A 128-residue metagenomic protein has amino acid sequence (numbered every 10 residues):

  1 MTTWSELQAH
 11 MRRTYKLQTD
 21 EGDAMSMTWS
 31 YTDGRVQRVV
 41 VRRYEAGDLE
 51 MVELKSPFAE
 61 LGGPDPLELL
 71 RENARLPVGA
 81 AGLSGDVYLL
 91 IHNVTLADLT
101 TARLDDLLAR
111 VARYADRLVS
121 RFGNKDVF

Functional and structural regions predicted by a protein language model:
M1-V36, V78-L83: Charge-rich, low-complexity N-terminal segments
T3, L7, L61-D65, R103-R110 (+1 more regions): Short amphipathic alpha-helical segments
E6-D20, E45-G63: Charged, low-complexity, helix/coiled-coil-prone segments
M11-Y15, N73, A115, V119: Hydrophobic, Leu/Ile/Phe/Ala-enriched alpha-helical segments that form helix-helix packing faces
S26-V52: Glycine-rich portal/gate segments that line the openings of hydrophobic small-molecule binding cavities
W29, S56, H92-L96: Short beta-strand-to-loop capping motifs
D48-I91: Short, internal acidic amphipathic alpha-helical interface segments that mediate docking to partner proteins
V78-A109, R113-F128: Well-ordered alpha/beta subsegment
